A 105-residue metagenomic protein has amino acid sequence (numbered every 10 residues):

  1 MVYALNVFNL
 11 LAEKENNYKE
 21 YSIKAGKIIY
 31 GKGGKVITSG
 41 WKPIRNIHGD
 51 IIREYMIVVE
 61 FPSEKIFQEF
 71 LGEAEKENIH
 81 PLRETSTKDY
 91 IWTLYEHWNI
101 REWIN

Functional and structural regions predicted by a protein language model:
M1-E69, T93-N105: Short S/T/G/P-rich N-terminal loop/turn motif that feeds into the first structured element of a domain
F67, A74-S86: C-terminal structural segments of small proteins and small subunits
T87-W92: Intrinsically disordered, low-complexity linkers and terminal regions that flank or interleave Cys/His-based
